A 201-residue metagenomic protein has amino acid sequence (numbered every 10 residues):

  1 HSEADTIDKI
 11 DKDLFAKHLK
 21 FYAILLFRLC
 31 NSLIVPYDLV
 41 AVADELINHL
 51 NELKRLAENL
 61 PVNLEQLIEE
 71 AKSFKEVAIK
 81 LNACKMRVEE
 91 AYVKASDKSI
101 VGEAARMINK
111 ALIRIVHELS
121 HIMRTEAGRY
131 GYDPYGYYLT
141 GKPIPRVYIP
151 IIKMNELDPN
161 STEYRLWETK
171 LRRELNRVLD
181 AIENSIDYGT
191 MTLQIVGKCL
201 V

Functional and structural regions predicted by a protein language model:
H1-V201: Secretory-pathway/membrane protein signature
